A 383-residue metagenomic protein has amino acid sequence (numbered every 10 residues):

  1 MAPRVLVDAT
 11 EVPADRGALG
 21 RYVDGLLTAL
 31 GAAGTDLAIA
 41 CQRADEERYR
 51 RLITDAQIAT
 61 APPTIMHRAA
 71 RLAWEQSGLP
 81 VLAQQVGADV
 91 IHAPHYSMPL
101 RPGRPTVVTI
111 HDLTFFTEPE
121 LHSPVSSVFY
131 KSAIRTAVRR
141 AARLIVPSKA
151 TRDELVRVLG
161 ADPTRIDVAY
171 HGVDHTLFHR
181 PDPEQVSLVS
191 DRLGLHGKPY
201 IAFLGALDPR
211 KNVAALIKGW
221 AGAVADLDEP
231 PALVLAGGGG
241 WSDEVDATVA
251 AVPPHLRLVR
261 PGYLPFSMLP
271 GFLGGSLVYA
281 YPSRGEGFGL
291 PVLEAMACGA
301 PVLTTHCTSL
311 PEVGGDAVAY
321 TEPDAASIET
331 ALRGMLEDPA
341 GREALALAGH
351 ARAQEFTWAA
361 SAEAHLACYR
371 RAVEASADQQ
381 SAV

Functional and structural regions predicted by a protein language model:
M1-V383: Carbohydrate transferase catalytic cores enriched for Leloir-type hexosyltransferases
